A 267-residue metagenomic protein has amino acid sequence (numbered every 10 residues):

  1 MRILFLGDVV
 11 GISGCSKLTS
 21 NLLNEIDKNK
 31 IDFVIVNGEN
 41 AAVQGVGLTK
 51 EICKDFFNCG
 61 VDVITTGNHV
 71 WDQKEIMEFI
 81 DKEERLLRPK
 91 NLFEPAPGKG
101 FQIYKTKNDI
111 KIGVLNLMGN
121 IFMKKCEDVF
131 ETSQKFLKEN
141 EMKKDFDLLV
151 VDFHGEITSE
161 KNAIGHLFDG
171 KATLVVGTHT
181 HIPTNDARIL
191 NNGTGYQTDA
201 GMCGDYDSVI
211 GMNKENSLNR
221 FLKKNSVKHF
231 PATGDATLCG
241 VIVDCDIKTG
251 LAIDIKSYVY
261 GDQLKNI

Functional and structural regions predicted by a protein language model:
M1-I267: Acidic, metal/ion-coordinating pockets
